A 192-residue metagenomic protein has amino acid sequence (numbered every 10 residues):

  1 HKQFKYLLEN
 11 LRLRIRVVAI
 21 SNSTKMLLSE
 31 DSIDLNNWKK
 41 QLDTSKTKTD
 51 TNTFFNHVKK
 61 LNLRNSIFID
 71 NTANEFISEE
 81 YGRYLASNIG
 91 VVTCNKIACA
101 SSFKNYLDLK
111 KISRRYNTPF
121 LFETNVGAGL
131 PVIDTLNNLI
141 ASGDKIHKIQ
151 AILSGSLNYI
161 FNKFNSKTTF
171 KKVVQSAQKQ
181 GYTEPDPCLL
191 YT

Functional and structural regions predicted by a protein language model:
H1-A86: N-terminal glycine-/serine-/threonine-rich beta1-alpha1-beta2 phosphate-ribose binding loop of Rossmann-like
I77-R83, K96-F120: Rossmann-fold NAD(P)-binding glycine/threonine-rich loop
N88-G90: Glycine-enriched alpha-helix->loop->beta-strand junction motifs that scaffold or abut catalytic
N117, L121-Y182: Rossmann-like NAD(P)H-binding beta-loop-alpha module
T183-C188: Glycine-rich phosphate/diphosphate-binding loops and the adjacent beta-loop-alpha structural elements that coordinate
Y191-T192: Conserved small/polar residues in nucleotide/adenosyl-binding loops
